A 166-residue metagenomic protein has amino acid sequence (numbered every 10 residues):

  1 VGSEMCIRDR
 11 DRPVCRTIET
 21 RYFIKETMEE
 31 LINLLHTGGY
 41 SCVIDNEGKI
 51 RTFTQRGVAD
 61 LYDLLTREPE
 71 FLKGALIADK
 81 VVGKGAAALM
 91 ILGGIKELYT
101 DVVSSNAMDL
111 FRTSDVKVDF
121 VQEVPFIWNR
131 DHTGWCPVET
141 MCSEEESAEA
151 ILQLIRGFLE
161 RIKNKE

Functional and structural regions predicted by a protein language model:
V1-I7: Short, small-residue-biased leader/transition segments that mark boundaries at the very start of proteins
I24-D45, I50, E144-E166: N-terminal charge/polar-biased segments
M28-D101, E123, W128-P137: Conserved mixed alpha/beta catalytic, RNA-binding, or beta-rich assembly cores of soluble enzyme, regulatory
V102-A107: Short, polar loop motifs at secondary-structure junctions
M108-K165: C-terminal binding/interaction regions
